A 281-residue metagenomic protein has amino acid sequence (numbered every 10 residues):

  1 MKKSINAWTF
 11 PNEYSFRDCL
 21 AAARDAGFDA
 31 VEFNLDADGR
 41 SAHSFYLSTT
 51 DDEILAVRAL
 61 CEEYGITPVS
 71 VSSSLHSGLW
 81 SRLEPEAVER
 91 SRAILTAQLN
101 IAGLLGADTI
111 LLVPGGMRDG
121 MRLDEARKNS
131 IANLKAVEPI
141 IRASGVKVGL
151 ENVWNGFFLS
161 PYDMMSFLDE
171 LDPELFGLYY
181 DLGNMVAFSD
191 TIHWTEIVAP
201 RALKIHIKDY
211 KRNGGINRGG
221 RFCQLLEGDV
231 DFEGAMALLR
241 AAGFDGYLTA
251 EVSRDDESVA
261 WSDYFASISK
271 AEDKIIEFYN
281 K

Functional and structural regions predicted by a protein language model:
M1-S4, E13-D29, E62, F158-K281: Histidine-acidic metal/acid-base catalytic patches
N6-F10, N34-D38, S73-H76, G115-M117 (+4 more regions): Active-site beta-loop-alpha junctions enriched in small/polar residues
W8, N12, H43, W80 (+4 more regions): Generic anion/oxyanion-binding catalytic loop in active/binding sites
D18, R24, L55, L60-T67 (+4 more regions): Active-site acidic/histidine proton-transfer and metal-coordination neighborhood in alpha/beta enzyme cores
E32, S70-S72, L111, G149 (+2 more regions): Conserved beta-strand positions in the central sheet of alpha/beta enzyme cores
N34-R58, P114-M121: Glycine-rich, proline-tolerant flexible connector loops at the mouths of alpha/beta enzymes
S41, L79, G120, N213-G215 (+1 more regions): Glycine/Thr-rich phosphate-binding loops of Rossmann-like dinucleotide-binding domains
H43-S48, E84-V88, G219-L225: Short glycine-enriched, charge-decorated loop/helix-capping segments at active-site entrances that position
